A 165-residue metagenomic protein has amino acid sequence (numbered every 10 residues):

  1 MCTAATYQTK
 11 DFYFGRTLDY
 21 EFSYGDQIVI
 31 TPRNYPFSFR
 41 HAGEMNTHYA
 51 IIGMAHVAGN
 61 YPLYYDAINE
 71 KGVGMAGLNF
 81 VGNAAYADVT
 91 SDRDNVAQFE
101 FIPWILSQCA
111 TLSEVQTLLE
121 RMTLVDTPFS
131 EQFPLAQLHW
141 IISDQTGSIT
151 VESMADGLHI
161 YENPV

Functional and structural regions predicted by a protein language model:
M1-D94, D126: A contiguous strand-loop segment
A4-Y7, M75, W104-L106, L118 (+1 more regions): Conserved catalytic-core segments centered on acid/base and nucleophilic motifs
T17-D19, N79-F80, E120, Q145 (+1 more regions): An acidic- and aromatic-residue-enriched active-site/binding cleft used to recognize and process polar
N60, A97-Q98, T123, P134: Short, glycine/acidic-rich beta->alpha junctions
D92-M122: Alpha/propeptide regions of enzymes that mature by internal proteolysis
S107, Q132-P134: Short, contiguous, pocket-lining structural segments that sit at or immediately flank catalytic/ligand-binding sites
T117-E131, H139-W140: Secretory/export targeting leaders with adjacent low-complexity proregions
P134-V165: Extended amphipathic alpha-helical segments with heptad-repeat/coiled-coil character used for oligomerization, fusion
